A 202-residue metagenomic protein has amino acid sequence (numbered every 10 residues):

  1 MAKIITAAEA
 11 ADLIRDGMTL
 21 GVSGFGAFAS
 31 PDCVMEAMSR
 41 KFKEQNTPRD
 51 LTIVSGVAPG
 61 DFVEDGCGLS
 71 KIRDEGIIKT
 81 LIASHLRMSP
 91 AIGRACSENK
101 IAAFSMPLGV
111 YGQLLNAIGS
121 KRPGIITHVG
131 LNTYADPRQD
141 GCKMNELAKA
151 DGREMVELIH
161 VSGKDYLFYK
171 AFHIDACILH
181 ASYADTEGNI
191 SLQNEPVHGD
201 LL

Functional and structural regions predicted by a protein language model:
M1-L202: Conserved alpha/beta enzyme-core scaffold
